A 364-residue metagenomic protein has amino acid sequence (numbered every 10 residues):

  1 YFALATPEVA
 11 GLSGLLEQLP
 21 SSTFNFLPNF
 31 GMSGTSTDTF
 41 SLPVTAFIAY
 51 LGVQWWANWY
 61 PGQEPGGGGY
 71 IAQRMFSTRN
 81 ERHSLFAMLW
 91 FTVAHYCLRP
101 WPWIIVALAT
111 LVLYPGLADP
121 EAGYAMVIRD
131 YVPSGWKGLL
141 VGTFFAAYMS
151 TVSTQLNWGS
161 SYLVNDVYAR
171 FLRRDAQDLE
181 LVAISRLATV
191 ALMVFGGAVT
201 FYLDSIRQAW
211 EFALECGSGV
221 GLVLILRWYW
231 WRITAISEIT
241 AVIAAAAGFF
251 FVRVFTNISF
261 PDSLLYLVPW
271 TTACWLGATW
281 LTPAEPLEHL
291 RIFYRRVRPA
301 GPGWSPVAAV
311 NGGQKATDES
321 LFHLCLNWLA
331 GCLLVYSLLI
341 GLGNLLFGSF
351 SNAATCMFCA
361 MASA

Functional and structural regions predicted by a protein language model:
Y1-A364: Membrane-embedded helix-loop-helix hairpins and adjacent transmembrane boundary segments in multi-pass transporters
